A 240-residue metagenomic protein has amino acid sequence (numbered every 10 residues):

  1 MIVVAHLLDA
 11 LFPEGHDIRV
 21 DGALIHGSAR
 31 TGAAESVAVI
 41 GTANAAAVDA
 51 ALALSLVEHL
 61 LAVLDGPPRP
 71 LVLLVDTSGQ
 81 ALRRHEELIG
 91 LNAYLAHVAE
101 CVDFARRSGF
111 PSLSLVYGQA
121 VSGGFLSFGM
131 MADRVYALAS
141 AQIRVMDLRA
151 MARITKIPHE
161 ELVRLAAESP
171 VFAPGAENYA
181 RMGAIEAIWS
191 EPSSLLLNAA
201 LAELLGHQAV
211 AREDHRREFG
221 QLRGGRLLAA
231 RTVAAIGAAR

Functional and structural regions predicted by a protein language model:
M1-H16, I154, P158-R240: Amphipathic alpha-helical segments at domain termini/boundaries
L7, S28-L54: STAS-typified acidic loop motif
G15-A34: N-terminal short beta-loop-beta anion/metal-coordinating cradle
S36-G41, S55-R84: A structural preference for short, pocket-lining loop segments at secondary-structure junctions
A45-A46, Q80, Q119: Short strand->helix junction
A53-L61, L95, G129: Short, hydrophobic/amphipathic alpha-helical packing segments that form internal helix faces or helix-helix interfaces
R83-L197: Conserved catalytic cores of soluble enzyme domains, especially glycine-rich substrate-binding beta-alpha loops
